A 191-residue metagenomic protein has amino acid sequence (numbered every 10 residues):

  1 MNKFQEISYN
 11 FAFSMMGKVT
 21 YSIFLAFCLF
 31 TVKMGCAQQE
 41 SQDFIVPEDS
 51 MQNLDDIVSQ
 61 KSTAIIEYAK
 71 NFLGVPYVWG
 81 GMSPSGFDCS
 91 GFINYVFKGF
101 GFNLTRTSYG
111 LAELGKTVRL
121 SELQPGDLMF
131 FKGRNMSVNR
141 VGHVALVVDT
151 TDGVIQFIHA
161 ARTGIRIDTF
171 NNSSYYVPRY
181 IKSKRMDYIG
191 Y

Functional and structural regions predicted by a protein language model:
N2, G35-I57, V141-Y191: Aromatic- and glycine-rich peptidoglycan recognition patches
N2-E6, A12-S22, L29-V75, M186-Y191: Intrinsically disordered, low-complexity, Pro/Ser/Thr/Asn/Gly/Ala-rich spacer/linker segments adjacent to signal
T20, V138-R140: A short catalytic or substrate-binding loop motif that flags glycine-/basic-rich loops and adjacent residues that bind
D56, V75-P125, M136: Catalytic cysteine-centered active-site loop
R134-M136, T150: Short polar/acidic secondary-structure junctions
